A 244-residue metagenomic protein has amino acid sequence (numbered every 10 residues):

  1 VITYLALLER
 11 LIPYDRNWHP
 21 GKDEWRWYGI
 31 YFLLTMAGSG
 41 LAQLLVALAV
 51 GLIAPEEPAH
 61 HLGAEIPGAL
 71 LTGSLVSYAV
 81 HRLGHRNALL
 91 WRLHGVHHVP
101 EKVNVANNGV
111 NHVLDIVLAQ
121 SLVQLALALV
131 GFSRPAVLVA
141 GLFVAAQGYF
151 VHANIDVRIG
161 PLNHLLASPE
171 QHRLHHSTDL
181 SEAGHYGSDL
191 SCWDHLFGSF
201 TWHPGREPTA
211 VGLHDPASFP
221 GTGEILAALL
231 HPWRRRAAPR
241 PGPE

Functional and structural regions predicted by a protein language model:
I2-P13, A79-L89: Membrane-water interface of transmembrane alpha-helices
T3-Y28, V46-P58, G205-T209: Membrane-helix interface linkers and caps
A6, R10, S188, C192-L196 (+2 more regions): A transmembrane-helix-recognition feature enriched in membrane-embedded lipid enzymes and envelope glyco-/phospholipid
Y14, W18, W25-W27, W91 (+4 more regions): A residue-identity detector for tryptophan
P20, E24, L62, N104 (+4 more regions): Coil-to-alpha-helix initiation sites in intrinsically disordered, low-complexity, charged segments
I30-V46, P55-A210: Membrane-embedded catalytic scaffold of the fatty acid hydroxylase/desaturase
P208-E244: A membrane-cytosol interface segment of integral membrane proteins
